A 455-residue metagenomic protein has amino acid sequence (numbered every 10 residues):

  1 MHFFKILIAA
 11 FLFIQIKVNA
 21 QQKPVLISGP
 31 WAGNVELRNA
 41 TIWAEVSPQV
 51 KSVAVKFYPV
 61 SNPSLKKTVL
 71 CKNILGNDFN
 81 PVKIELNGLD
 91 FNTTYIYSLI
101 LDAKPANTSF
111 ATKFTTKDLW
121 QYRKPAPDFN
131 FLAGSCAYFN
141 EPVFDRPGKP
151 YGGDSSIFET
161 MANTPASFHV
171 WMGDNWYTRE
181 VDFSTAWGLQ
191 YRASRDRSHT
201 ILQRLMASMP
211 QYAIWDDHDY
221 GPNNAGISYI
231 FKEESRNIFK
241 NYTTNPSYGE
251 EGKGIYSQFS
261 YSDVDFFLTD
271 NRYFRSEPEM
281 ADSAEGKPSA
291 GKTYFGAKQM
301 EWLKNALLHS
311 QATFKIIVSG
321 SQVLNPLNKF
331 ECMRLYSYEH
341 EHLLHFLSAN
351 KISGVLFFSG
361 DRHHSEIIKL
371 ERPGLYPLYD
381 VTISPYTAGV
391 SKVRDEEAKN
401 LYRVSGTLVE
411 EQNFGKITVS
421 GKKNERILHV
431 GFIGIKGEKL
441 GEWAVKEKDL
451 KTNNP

Functional and structural regions predicted by a protein language model:
M1-P24, P455: Bacterial Sec-dependent N-terminal signal peptides
Q21-P455: Metal-dependent phosphoester/phosphodiester hydrolase catalytic core
